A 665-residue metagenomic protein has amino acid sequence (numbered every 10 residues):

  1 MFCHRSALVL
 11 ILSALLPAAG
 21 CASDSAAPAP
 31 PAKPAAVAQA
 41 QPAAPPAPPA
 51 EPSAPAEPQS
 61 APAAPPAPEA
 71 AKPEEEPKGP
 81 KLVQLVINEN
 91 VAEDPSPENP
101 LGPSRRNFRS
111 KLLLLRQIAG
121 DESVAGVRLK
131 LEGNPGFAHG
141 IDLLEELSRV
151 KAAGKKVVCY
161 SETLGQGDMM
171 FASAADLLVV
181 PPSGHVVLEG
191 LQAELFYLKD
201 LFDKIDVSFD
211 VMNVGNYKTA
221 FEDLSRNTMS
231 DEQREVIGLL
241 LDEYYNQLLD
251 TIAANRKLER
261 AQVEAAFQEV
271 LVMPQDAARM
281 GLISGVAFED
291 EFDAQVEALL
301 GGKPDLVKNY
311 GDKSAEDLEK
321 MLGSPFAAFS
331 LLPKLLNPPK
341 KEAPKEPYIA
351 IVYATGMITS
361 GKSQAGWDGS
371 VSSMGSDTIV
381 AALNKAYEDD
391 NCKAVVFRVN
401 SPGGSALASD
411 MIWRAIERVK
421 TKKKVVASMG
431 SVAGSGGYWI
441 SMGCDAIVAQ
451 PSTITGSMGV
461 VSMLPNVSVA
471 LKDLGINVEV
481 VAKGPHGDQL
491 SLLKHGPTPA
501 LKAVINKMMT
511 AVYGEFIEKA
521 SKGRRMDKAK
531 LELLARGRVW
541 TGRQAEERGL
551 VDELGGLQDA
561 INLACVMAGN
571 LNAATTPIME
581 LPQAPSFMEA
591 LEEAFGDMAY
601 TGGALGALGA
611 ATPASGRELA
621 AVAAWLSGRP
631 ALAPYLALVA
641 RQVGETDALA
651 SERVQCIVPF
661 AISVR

Functional and structural regions predicted by a protein language model:
M1-H4: N-terminal secretory signal peptides that target proteins for export/translocation
A7-A18: Bacterial N-terminal signal peptides
I11, C21-A36, P45-P52, E57-K111 (+8 more regions): Intrinsically disordered, low-complexity segments enriched in small/flexible residues
A71-L198, L332-A470, T510: Cleft-lining beta-strand/loop regions that shape enzyme active-site pockets
D176-L177, G285, A394, D445-A446 (+4 more regions): Well-ordered beta-strand positions
F202-K204, A446, P465-E479, L493-K494: Conserved phosphate-handling catalytic cores of large alpha/beta enzymes
N255-R260, A520-L531: Hydrophobic, secondary-structure "cap" segments at the distal end of domains
